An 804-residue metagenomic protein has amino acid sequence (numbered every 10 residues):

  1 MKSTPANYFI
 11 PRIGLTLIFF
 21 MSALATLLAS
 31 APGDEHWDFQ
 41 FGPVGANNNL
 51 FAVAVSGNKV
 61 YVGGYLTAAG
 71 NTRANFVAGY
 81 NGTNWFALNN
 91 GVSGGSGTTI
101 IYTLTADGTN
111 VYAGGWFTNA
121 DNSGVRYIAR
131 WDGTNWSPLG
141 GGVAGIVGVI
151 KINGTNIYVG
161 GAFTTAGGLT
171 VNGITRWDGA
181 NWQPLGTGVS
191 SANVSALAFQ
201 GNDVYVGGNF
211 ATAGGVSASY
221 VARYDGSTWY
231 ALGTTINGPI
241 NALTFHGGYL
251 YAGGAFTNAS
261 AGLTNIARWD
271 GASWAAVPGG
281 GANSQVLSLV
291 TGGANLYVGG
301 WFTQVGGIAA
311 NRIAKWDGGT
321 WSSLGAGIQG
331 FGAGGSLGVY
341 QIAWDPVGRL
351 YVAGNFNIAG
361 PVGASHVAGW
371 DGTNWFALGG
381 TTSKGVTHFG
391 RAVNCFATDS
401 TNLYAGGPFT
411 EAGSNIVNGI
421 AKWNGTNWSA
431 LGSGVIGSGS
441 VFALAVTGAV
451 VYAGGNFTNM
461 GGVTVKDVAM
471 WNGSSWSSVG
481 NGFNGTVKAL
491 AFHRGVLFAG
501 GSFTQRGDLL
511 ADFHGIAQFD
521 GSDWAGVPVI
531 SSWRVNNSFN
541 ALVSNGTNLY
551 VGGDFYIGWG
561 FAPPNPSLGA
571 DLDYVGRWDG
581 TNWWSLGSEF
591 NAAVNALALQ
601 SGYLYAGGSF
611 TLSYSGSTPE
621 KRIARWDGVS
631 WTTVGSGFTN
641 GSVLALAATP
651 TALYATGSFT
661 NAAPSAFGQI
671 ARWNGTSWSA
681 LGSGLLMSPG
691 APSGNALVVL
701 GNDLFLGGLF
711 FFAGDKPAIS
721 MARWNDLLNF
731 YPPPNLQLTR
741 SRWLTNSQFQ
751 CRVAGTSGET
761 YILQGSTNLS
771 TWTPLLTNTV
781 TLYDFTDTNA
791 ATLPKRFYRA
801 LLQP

Functional and structural regions predicted by a protein language model:
M1-I10: N-terminal secretory signal peptides that target proteins for export/translocation
S3, A652, R796-Y798: Short, intrinsically disordered/low-complexity patches at protein termini and at juxtamembrane boundaries
P5-A6, V53, P734, A790: A general, composition-driven signal for non-globular sequence regions
I10-P732: Extracytoplasmic surface signature
N729-P804: Short, composition-biased motifs enriched in small/polar/acidic residues
